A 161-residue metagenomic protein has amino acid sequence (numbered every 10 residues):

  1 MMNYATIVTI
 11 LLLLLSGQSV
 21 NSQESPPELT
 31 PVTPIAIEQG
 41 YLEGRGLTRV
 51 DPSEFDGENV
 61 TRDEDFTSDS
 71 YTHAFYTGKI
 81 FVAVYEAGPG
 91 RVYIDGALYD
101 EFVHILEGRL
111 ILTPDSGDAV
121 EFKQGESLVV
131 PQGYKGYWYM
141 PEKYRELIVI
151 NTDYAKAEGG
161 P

Functional and structural regions predicted by a protein language model:
M1-T6: Positively charged n-region of N-terminal signal peptides that target proteins for export
I7-S16: Bacterial N-terminal signal peptides
S22-K79: A short, N-terminal "cap"/entry segment at the start of jelly-roll beta-barrel domains of the cupin/DSBH fold
G78-A97, Q132: Conserved short histidine dyad/triad with adjacent acidic residue
V82, I94, L112, E146-V149: Short hydrophobic/aromatic-rich beta-strand segments that constitute the beta-sheet cores of beta-sandwich/beta-barrel
A97-L112: Short, conserved beta-strand element in jelly-roll/cupin
G117-Q132: Short acidic-glycine-tyrosine-enriched beta hairpin
Q132-K156: Ligand-binding loop in jelly-roll beta-barrel domains
